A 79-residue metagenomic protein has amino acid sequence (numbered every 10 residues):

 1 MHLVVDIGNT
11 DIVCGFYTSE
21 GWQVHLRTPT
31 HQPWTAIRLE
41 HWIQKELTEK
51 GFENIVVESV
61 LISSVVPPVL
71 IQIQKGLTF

Functional and structural regions predicted by a protein language model:
M1-Q23: Gly/Thr-rich phosphate-binding beta-strand-loop-beta motif of the actin/hexokinase/Hsp70
T18, K45, K75: Short, well-ordered alpha-helices that flank and scaffold nucleotide-derived cofactor binding pockets
V24, A36-R38, Q72: Short acidic, gly/pro-rich beta-turn/loop elements at beta-sheet edges and active-site/ligand-binding grooves
L26-T28: Short hydrophobic alpha-helix segments
T30-Q32: A short acidic/small-residue loop/turn micro-motif
A36-K50: Glycine-rich, highly charged phosphate/nucleotide-binding loops
K50-F79: Short beta-strand-loop/turn "lid" adjacent to the catalytic site in phosphate-handling enzymes
